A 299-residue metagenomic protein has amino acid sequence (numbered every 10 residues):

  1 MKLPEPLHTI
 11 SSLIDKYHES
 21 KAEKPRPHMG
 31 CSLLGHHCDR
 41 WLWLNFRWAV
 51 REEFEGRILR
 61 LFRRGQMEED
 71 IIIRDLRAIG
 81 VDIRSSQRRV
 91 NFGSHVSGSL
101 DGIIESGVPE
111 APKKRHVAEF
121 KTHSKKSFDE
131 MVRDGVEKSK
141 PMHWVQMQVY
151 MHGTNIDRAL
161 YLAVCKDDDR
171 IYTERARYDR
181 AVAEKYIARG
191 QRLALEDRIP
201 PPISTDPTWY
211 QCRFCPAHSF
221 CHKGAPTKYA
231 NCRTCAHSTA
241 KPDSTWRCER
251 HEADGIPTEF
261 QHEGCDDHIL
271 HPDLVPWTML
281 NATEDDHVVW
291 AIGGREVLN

Functional and structural regions predicted by a protein language model:
M1-V117, S124-K126, M131, E137 (+1 more regions): Metal-dependent nuclease catalytic cores that hydrolyze phosphodiester bonds in DNA/RNA, characterized by
E5, E130, E137-M142, V149 (+2 more regions): Metal-dependent nuclease catalytic regions and adjoining charged, substrate-binding loops involved in nucleic-acid end
E68, M142-V145: A generic structural signal for residues located within well-ordered alpha-helices of large catalytic or ligand-binding
Q87, Q146-Q148: Glutamine-centric residue-chemistry signal
I103-G107, V164, E249-H251: A generic structural motif
K114-F120, D157-Y161: Conserved active-site beta-strand-loop modules that form the wall/rim of enzyme catalytic pockets and either contain
T122-S124, C165-K166, E252: A short beta-strand motif that forms part of the nucleic acid-binding face of small beta-barrel RNA-binding folds
A253-E259: Short linker/helix segments within small regulatory modules
